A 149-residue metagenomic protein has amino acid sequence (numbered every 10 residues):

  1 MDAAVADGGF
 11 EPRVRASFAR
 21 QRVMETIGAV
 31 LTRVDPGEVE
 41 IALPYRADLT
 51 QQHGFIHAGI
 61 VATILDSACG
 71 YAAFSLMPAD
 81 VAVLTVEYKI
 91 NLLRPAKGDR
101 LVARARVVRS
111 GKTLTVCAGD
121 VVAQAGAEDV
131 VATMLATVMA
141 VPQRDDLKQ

Functional and structural regions predicted by a protein language model:
M1-A42: Non-catalytic linker/capping segments at the edges of enzyme domains
D2-D7, P95-Q149: HotDog/MaoC-like acyl-thioester-processing domains
E25-I27, G37-V39, A82-Y88, D99 (+1 more regions): A generic structural signal for short beta-strands and their flanking turns/coil linkers
L43-Y45, L92, A140: Hydrophobic residues in beta-strands and at strand termini
P44-A68: Hot-dog-fold acyl-thioester-processing enzymes
V61, A82-L84, K89-L92, T113 (+2 more regions): Residue-level recognition of specific faces of alpha-helices
Y71-V102, V107: Hydrophobic beta-strand-centered segment that forms part of the acyl-chain substrate-binding groove
